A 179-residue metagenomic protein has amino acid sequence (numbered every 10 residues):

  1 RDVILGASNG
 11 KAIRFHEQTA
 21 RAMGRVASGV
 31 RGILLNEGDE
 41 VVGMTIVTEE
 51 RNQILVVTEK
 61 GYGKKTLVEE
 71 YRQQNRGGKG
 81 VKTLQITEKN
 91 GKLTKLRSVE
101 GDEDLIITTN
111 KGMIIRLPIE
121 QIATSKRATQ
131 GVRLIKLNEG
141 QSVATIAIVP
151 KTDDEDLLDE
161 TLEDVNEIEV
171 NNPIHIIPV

Functional and structural regions predicted by a protein language model:
R1-V179: C-terminal interaction appendages of subunits in large macromolecular complexes
